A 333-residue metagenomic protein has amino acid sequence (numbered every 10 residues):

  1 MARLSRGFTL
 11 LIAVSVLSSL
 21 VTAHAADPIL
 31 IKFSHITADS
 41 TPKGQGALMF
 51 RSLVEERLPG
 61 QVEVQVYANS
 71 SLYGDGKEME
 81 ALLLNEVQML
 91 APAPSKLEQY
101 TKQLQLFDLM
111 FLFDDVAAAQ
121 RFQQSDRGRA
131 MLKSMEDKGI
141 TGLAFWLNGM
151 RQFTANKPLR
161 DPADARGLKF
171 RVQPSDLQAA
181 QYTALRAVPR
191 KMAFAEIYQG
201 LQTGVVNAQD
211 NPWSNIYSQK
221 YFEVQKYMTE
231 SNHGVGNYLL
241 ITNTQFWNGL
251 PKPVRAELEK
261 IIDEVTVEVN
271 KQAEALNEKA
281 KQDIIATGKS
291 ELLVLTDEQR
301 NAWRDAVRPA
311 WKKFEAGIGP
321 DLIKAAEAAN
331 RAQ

Functional and structural regions predicted by a protein language model:
M1-L11: Bacterial N-terminal signal peptides that target proteins for export
T9-S19: Bacterial N-terminal signal peptides
A25-A118, D126-Q333: N-terminal secretory/targeting leader peptides
